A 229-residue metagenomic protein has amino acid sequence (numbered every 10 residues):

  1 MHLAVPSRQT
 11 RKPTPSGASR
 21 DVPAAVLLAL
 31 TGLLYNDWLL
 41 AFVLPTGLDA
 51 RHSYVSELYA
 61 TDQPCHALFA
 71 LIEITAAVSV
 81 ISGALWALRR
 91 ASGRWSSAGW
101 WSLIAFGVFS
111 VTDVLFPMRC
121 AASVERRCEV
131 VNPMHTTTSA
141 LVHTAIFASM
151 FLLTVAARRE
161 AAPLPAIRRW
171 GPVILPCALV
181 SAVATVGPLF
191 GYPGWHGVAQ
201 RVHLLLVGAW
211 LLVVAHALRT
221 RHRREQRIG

Functional and structural regions predicted by a protein language model:
M1-R20: Short, Lys/Arg-rich, polar N-terminal cytosolic tail immediately upstream of the first transmembrane signal-anchor
H2-A4, R8, T220-G229: Short, charged juxtamembrane terminal tails flanking transmembrane helices
T10-P13, R201, Q226-R227: Intrinsic disorder/low-complexity segments enriched in polar/small residues
P15-L48, H52-L58, D62-R221: Hydrophobic, aromatic-enriched alpha-helical segments typical of multi-pass transmembrane helices
